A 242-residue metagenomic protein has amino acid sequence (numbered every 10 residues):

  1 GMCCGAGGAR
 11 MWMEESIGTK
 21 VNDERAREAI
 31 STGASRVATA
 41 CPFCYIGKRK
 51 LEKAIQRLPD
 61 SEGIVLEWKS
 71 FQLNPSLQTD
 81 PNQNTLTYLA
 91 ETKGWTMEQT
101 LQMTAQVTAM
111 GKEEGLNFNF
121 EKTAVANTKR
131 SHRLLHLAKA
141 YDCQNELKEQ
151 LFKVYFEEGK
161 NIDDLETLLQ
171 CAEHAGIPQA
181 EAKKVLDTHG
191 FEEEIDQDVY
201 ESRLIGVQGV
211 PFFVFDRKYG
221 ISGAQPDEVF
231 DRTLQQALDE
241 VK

Functional and structural regions predicted by a protein language model:
G1, A26, T87, T108 (+4 more regions): Short glycine-/small-residue-rich flexible loop motifs, especially phosphate/cofactor-binding loops
G1-P42: Cofactor-cradling patches in redox/metallo enzymes
M2-G8, K112-E113, G176-P178: Short, basic/glycine-rich phosphate-binding loops at helix/coil junctions that contact nucleotide phosphates
K20, E24, E28, I46 (+3 more regions): A non-catalytic, amphipathic alpha-helix used as a structural packing/dimerization or gating element in enzyme scaffolds
I46-I64, H136-K242: C-terminal cap of thioredoxin/glutaredoxin-like
K50-Y155: Structural alpha/beta surface segment adjacent to cysteine/selenocysteine redox centers across thiol/disulfide enzymes
